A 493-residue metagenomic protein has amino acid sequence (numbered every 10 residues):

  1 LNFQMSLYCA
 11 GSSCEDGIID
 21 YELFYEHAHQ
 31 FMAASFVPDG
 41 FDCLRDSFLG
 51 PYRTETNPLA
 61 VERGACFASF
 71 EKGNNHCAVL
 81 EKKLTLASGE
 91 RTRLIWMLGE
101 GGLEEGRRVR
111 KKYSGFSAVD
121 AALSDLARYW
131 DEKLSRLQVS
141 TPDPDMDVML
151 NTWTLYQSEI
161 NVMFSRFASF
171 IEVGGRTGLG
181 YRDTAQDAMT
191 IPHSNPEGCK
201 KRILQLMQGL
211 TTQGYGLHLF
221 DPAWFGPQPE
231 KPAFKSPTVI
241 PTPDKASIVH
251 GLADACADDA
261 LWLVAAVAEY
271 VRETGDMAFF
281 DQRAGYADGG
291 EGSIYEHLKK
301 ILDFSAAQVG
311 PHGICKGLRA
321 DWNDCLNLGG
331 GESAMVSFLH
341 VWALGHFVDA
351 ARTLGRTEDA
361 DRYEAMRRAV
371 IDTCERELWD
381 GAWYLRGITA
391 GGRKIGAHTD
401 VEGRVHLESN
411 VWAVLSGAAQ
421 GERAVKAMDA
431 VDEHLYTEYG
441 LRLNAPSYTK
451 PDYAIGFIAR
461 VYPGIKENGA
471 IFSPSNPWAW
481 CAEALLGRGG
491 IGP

Functional and structural regions predicted by a protein language model:
L1-R63, L80, G106-V139, D143: Polysaccharide-binding surfaces and accessory modules of carbohydrate-active proteins
F67-E71, E81-L86: Beta-strand-rich interaction surfaces with strong enrichment in secreted/lumenal proteins
L84-G102, H340-A343: Short Pro-Gly-centered flexible turn/kink motifs
R108-S117, A121, D125, M149 (+5 more regions): Extended, well-ordered alpha-helical scaffold segments
S124-G175, K201, Q205, F304 (+1 more regions): Low-complexity, Ser/Thr/Pro/Gly-enriched N-terminal "stalk/linker" regions
S169-T177, H218-A255, A287-S293, H312-S333 (+2 more regions): Carbohydrate-binding/catalytic loop surfaces
L179, D183-T184, A188-G313, A334-V341 (+1 more regions): Aromatic-rich carbohydrate-recognition surfaces in CAZymes
L217-L219, L339-I455, P493: Catalytic cores of carbohydrate-active enzymes
